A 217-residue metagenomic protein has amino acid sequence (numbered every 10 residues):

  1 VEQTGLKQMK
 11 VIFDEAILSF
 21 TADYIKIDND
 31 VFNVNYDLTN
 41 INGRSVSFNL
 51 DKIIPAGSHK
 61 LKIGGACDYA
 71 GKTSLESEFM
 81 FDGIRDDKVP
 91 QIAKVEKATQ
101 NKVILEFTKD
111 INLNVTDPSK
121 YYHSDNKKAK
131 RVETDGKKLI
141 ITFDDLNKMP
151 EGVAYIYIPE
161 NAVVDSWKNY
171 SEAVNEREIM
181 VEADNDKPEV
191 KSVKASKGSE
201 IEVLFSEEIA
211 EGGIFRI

Functional and structural regions predicted by a protein language model:
V1, I54-A56, K60-K97, Y157-V193: Acidic, Ser/Thr/Gly/Pro-rich low-complexity segments and short DxT(G/T)-type signature motifs
T4-T39, G64, S77-M80, N101-E133 (+3 more regions): Short, surface-exposed alpha-helix to beta-strand junction/turn motifs within ectodomains of secreted and cell-envelope
G5, P55-A56, T99, P150-E151 (+2 more regions): Surface-exposed loops/turns
S19, A56, Y69, L113-V115 (+3 more regions): Residue-level signal for secondary-structure boundary sites
I41-N49, D135-F143: Aromatic sugar-binding surface patches on proteins that engage polysaccharides or sugar-phosphate polymers
D51-S58, D145-Y155: Surface-exposed, short loops/turns at beta-strand junctions within beta-sandwich domains
